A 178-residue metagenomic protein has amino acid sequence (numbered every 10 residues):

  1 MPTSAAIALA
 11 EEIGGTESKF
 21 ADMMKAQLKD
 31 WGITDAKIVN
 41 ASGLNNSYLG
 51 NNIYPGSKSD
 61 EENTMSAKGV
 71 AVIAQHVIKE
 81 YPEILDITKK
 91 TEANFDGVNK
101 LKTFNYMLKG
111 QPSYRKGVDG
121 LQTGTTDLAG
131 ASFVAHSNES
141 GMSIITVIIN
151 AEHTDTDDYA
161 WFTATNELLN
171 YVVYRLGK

Functional and structural regions predicted by a protein language model:
M1: Short helix- or helix-capping micro-motifs that position conserved polar/aromatic residues at function-defining sites
S4-E11: Substrate-binding clefts and substrate-entry loops adjacent to catalytic sites of polymer-processing enzymes acting on
E11-K178: Penicillin-recognizing serine hydrolase domain
